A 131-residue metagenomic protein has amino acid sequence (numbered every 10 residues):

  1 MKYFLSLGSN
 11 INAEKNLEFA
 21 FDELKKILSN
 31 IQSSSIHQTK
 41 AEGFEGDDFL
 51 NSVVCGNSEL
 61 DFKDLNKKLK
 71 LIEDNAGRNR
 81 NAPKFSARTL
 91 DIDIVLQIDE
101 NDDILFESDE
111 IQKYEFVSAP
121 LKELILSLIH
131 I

Functional and structural regions predicted by a protein language model:
M1-F4: Extreme N-terminal starter segment of soluble prokaryotic enzymes
L7-S9, V54-L60, L96-D99: Short beta-strand-to-loop capping motifs
N10, S33, D93, P120: Residue-level signal for inorganic ion chemistry
E14-F62: Short, surface-exposed acidic-centric catalytic microdomains
N66-E100: Mid-chain, well-packed structural core segment of small domains
D103-E110: Unchanged
E110-L124: NUDIX/MutT-family hydrolases
I129-I131: Conserved small/polar residues in nucleotide/adenosyl-binding loops
